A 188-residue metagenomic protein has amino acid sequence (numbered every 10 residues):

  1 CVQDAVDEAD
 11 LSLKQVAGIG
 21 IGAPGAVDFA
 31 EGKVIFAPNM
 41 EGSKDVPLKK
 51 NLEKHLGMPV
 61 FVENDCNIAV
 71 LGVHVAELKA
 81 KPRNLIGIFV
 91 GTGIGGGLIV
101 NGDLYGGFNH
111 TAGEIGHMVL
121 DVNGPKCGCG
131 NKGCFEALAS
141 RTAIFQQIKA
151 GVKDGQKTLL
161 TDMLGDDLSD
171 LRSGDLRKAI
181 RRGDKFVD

Functional and structural regions predicted by a protein language model:
C1, K33-F36, H110: Short glycine-rich, Thr/Ser-proximal phosphate-binding strand/loop in the N-terminal lobe of ATP-dependent enzymes
C1-Q15, F135-L138, Q146, G151-D188: Adenine-nucleotide phosphate-binding core of ATP-dependent small-molecule kinases
A17-G18, A26-N84: Glycine-rich phosphate-binding loop and adjoining helix at the ATP-binding site of ATP-dependent phosphoryl-transfer
P24-V27, G91-G93: Short glycine-rich anion-binding loops that position phosphate/pyrophosphate groups of nucleotides and phosphorylated
V62-C66, L120-T158: Glycine-rich phosphate-binding loop plus the immediately following alpha-helix
L78-L138: Glycine-rich phosphate-binding loop of actin/hexokinase-like ATP-binding domains
